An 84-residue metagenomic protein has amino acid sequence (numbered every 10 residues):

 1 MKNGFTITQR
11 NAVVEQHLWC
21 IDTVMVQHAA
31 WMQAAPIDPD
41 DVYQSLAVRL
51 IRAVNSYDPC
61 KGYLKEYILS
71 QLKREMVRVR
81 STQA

Functional and structural regions predicted by a protein language model:
M1-A84: Alpha-helical promoter-recognition and RNA polymerase-docking modules of transcription initiation factors, dominated by
